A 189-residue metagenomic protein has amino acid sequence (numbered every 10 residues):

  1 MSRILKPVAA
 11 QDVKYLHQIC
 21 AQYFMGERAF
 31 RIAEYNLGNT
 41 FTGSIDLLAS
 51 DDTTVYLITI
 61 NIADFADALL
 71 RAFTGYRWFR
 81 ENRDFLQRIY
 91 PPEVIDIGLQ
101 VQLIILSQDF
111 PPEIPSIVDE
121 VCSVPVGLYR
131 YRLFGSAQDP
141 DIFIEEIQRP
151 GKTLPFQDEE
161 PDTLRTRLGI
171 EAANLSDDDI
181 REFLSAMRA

Functional and structural regions predicted by a protein language model:
M1-A189: Charged, terminal alpha-helix-loop-beta segments that serve as non-catalytic nucleic-acid engagement and/or assembly
